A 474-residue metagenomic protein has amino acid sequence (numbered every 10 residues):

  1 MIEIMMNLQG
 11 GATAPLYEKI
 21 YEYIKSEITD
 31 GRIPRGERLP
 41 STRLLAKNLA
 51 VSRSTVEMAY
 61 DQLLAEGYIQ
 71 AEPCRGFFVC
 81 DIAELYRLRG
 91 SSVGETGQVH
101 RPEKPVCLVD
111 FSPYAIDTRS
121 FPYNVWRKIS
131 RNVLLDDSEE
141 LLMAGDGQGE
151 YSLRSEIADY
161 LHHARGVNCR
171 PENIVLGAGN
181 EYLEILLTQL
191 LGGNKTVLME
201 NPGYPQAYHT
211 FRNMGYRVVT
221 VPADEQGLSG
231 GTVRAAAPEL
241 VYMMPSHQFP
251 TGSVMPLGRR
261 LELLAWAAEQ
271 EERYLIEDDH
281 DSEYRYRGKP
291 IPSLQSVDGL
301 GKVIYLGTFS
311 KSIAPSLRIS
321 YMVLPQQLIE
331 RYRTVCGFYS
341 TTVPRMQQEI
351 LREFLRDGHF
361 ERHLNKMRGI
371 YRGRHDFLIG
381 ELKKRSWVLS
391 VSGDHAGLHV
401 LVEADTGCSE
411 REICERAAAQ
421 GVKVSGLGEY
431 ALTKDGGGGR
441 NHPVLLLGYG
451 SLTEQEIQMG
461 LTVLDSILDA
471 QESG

Functional and structural regions predicted by a protein language model:
M1-R131, L142, Q327, G337-P344 (+8 more regions): N-terminal basic, amphipathic alpha-helical segments
I116, P245-F249, K311: Short glycine-rich anion-binding loops that position phosphate/pyrophosphate groups of nucleotides and phosphorylated
E140-E272, E283, K289-V297, G301 (+2 more regions): Conserved core of the PLP fold type I
I174, R273, V303, V388 (+1 more regions): Short, conserved active-site loop motifs that form the nucleotide-linked donor/cofactor pocket
N201-T210, P238, L263, Y274 (+9 more regions): A generic "structured core" feature
G299-G369: Conserved core segment of the aminotransferase class I/II
